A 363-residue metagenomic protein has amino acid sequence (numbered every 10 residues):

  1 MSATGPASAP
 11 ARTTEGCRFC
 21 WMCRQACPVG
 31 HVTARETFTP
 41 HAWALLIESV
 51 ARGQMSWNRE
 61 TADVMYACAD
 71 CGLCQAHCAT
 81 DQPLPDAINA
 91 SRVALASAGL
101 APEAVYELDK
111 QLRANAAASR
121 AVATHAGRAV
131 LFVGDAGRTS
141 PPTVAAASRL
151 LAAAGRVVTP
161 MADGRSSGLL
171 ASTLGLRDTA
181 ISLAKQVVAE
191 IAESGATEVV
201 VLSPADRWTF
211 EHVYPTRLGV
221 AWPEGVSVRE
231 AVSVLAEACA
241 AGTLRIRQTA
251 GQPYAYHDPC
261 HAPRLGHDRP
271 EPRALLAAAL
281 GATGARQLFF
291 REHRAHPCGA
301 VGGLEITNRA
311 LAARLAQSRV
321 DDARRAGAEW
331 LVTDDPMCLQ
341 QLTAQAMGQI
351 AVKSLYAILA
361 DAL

Functional and structural regions predicted by a protein language model:
G5, A11-T14, F38, A44-L218: Iron-sulfur-cluster electron-transfer modules
C17-C23, C27, C68-C74, C78 (+4 more regions): Short cysteine clusters
C20-E48: A broadly conserved sequence feature marking short terminus-proximal activation segments in nucleic acid-centric
T124-A129, Q248-Y254: A short, charged/proline- and glycine-enriched loop that marks the coil->beta-strand transition at the N-terminal
V130-L131, A255, E329-V332: Conserved beta-strand elements of the Class I
A136-S227, H261-A279, G284-L363: Cofactor-cradling patches in redox/metallo enzymes
G225-A240: C-terminal, non-catalytic macromolecule-binding modules
A236-P253: Acyltransferase donor/substrate-recognition loop-hinge adjacent to the catalytic core
